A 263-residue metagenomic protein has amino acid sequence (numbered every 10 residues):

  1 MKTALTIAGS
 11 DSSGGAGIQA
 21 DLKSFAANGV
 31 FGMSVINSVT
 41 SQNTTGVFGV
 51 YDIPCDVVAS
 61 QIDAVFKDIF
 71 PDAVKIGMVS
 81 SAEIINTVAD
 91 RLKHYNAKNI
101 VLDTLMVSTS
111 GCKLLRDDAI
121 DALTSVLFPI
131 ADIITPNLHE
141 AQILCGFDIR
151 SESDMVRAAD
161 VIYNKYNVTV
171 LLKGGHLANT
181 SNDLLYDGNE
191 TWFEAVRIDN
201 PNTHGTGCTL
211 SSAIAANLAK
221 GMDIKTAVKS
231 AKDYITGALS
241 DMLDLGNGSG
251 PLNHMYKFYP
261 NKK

Functional and structural regions predicted by a protein language model:
K2-T6, A26-T109: Conserved N-terminal subdomain of the carbohydrate kinase-like
I7-S13, T191-H204: Short pre-catalytic strand/loop immediately N-terminal to key active-site residues, enriched for Gly-Thr
G14-V30: N-terminal basic/disordered segments at the start of proteins
Q19, Q142-I143, N200-I224: Short, small-residue alpha-helix embedded
G29-M33, N217-A231: Phosphate-handling active-site elements
D52, K225-K263: Charged C-terminal helix
D117-E190: Conserved phosphate/ATP/ADP-binding segment of small-molecule kinases
